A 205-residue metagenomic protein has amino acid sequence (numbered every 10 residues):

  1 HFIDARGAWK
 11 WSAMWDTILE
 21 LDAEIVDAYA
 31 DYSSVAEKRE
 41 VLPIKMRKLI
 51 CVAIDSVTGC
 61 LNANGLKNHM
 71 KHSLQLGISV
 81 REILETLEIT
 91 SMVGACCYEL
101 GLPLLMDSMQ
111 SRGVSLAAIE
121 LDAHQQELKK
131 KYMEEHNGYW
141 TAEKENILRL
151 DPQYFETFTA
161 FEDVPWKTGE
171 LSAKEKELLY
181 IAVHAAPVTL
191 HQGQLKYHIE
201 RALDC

Functional and structural regions predicted by a protein language model:
H1-M46, Q75, Y98-E177, K196 (+1 more regions): Acidic, glycine/proline-rich low-complexity segments that act as flexible tails and inter-domain linkers
V35-R39, A53-V57, S73, T90-V93 (+2 more regions): Alpha-helix C-capping/helix-to-loop hinge sites
R47-N62, K176-H191: Amphipathic, charged-and-aliphatic alpha-helical interface segments that function as noncatalytic docking
T58-H69, T90-L105, A186-H198: Short amphipathic alpha-helical segments at helix boundaries and their inter-helical linkers
K67-E82, I199-D204: A cross-kingdom feature marking solvent-exposed beta-strand/loop segments within repeated, beta-rich binding/scaffold
